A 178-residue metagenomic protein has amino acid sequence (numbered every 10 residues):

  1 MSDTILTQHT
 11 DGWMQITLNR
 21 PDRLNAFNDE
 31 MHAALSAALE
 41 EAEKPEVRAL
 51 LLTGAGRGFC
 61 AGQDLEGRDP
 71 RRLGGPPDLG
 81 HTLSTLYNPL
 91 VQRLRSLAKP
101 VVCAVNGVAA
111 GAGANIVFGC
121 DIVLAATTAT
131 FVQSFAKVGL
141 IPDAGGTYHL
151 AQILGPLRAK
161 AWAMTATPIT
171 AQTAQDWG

Functional and structural regions predicted by a protein language model:
M1-A55, Q92: Conserved CoA-thioester-binding segment of acyl-CoA-metabolizing enzymes
I16, L52, D64, I116-F118 (+1 more regions): Hydrophobic/aromatic residues within transmembrane alpha-helices of multi-pass small-molecule transporters
M31-A34, L86, I116: Hydrophobic alpha-helical membrane-association signature
P45-E46, A55, R71, L97-P100 (+1 more regions): Structured helix-beta-strand junction loops
G54-R93, A109: Glycine- (often His-adjacent) and acidic-residue-rich active-site loop that binds/positions the CoA thioester
Q92-G178: Crotonase-fold acyl-CoA enzyme core
